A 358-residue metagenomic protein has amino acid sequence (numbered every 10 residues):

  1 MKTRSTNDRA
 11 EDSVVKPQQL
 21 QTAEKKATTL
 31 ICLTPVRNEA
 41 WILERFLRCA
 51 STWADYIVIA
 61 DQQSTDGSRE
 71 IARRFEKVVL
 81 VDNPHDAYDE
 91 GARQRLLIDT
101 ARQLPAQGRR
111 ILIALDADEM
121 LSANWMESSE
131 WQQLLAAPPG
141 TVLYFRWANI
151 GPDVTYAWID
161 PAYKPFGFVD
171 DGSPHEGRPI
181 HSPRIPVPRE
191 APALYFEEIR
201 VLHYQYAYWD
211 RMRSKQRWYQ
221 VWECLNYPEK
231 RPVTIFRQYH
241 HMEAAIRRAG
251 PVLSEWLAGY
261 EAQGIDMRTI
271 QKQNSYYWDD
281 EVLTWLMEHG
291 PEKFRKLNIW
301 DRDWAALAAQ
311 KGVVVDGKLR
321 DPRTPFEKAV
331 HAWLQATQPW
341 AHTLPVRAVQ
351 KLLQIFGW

Functional and structural regions predicted by a protein language model:
M1-R48: N-proximal low-complexity "stem/linker" segments adjacent to membrane-targeting elements
D12-V15, A92-Q94, A123-W358: Catalytic-site signature of metal-activated, phosphate-bearing donor transferases, centered on the GT-A/GT-A-like
T28-T34, A50, D55-A60, V201: Hydrophobic targeting segments
R48, P84-I98, E119: Catalytic phosphate/metal-binding cores of nucleic-acid and nucleotide-processing enzymes, i.e., regions that mediate
D55-Q63, N83, A117: Short beta-strand/loop segment that forms part of the nucleotide-sugar
D61-R74, H85-A87: A conserved acidic beta->alpha catalytic loop
R95-I111: Active-site nucleotide-sugar/metal-binding loop of Leloir-type enzymes
A106-S122: Short beta-strand-to-loop acidic/aromatic patch adjacent to the donor-nucleotide binding site
